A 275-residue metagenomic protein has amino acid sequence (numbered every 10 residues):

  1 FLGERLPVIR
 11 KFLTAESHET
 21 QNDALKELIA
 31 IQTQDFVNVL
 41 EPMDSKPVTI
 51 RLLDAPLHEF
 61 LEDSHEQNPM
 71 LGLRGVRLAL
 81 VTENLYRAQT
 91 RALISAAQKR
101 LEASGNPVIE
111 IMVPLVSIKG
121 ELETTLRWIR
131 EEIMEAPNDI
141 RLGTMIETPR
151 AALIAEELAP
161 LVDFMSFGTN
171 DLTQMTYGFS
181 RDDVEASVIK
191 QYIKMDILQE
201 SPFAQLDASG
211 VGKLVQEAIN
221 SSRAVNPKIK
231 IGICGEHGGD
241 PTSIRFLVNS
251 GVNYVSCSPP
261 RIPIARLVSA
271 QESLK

Functional and structural regions predicted by a protein language model:
F1-K275: Conserved alpha/beta-domain cores
